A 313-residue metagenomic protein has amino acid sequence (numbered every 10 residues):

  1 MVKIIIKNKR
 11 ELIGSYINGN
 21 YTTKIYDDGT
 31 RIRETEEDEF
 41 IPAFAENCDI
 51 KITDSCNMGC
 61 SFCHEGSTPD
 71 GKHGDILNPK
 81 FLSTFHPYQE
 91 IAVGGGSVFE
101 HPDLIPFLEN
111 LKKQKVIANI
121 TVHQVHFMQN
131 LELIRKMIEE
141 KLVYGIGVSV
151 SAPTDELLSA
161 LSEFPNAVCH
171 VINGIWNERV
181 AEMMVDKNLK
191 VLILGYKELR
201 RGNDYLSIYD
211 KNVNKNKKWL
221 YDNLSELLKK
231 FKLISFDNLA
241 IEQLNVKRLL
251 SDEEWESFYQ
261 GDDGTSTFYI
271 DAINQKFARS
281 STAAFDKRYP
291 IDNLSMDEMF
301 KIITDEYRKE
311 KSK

Functional and structural regions predicted by a protein language model:
M1-I50, S67, W255: N-terminal [4Fe-4S]-dependent radical SAM core
N20, T30, S61, Q275-K276: Residue-level signal for well-ordered, solvent-exposed loop/turn and beta-edge residues enriched in charged/polar side
E37-L77, S281: Canonical Radical SAM [4Fe-4S] cluster-binding loop centered on the CxxxCxxC motif and its immediate flanking residues
N47, E65-I76, P87-H101, L111-N130 (+3 more regions): Core AdoMet radical
G59, G95, I273-N274: Residue-level recognition of short loop/turn positions
N78-L82, L104-E109, I134-R135, L158 (+2 more regions): Generic structural signal for well-ordered alpha-helices, preferentially at hydrophobic/aromatic core positions
K141-D297: Radical SAM enzyme [4Fe-4S]-AdoMet core and its adjacent flexible, acidic and glycine-rich loops/tails across
F300-K313: Cysteine/selenocysteine-centered motifs that mediate thiol-based redox chemistry or coordinate metal-sulfur cofactors
